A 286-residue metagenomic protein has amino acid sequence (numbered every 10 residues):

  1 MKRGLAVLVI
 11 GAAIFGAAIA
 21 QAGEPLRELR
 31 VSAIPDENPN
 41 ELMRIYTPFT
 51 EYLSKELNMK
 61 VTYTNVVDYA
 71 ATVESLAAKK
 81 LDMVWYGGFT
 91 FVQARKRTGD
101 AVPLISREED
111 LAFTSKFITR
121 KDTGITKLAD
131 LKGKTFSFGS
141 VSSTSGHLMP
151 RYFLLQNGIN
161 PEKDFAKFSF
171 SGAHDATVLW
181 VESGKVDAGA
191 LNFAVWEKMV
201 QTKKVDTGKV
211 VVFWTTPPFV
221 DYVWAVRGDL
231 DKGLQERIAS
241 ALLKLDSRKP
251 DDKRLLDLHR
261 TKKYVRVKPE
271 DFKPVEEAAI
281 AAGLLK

Functional and structural regions predicted by a protein language model:
M1-G4: Positively charged n-region of N-terminal signal peptides that target proteins for export
V7-G16: Bacterial N-terminal signal peptides
A18-A22: Boundary at the C-terminal end of the N-terminal hydrophobic targeting segment
G23-S32, E37-P48, F219, A225-K286: An extracytoplasmic/periplasmic, membrane-proximal ligand-sensing/linker region
G23-T90: Extracytoplasmic small-molecule ligand-binding "clamshell" domains of the periplasmic binding protein/Venus flytrap
A70-V84, R97-T98, A129, A173-A194: Short helices/loops that flank or line small-molecule/ion binding pockets
E74-D130: Acidic, polar ligand-binding/catalytic clefts
T123, K134-G233: Pocket-lining segment of extracytoplasmic ligand-binding domains
